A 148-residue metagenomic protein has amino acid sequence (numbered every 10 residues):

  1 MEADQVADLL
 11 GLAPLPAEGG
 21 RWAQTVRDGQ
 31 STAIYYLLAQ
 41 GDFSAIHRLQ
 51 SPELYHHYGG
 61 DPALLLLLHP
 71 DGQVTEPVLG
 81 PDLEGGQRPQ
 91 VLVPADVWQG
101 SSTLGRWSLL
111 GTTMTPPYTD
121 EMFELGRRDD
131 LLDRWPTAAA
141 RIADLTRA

Functional and structural regions predicted by a protein language model:
M1-L92, G100, W107-S108, P116-D120 (+1 more regions): Non-catalytic, conserved peripheral segments adjacent to functional cores
D96: Pseudouridine synthase
T113: Histidine-centered acyl-transfer/condensation active-site motif and its immediate structural neighborhood
